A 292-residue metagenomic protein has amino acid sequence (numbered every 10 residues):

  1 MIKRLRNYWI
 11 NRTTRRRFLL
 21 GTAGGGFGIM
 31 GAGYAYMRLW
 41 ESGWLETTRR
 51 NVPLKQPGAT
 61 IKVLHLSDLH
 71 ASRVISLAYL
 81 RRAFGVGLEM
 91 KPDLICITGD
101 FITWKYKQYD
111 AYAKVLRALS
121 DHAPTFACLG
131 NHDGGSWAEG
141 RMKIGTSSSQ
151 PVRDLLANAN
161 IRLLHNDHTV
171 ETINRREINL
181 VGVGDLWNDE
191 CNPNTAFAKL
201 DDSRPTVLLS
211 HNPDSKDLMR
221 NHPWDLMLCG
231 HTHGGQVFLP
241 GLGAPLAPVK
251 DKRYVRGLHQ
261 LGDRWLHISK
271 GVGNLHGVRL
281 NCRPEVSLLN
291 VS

Functional and structural regions predicted by a protein language model:
K3-G26: N-terminal secretory signal peptides and thylakoid transit peptides that target proteins across membranes
G24, G28-A113: N-terminal active-site segment of His-dependent metallophosphoesterases
L54-V63, I161, T169-L180, Q260-W265: Beta-strand-turn-beta hairpins that frame and shape the catalytic cleft of phosphate-ester-processing enzymes
T60-H70, E177-D185, V207-S210, W265-G271: Active-site-proximal beta-strand elements of phosphoester/diester hydrolases
L66-S67, I95-G99, T125-N131, L164-N166 (+3 more regions): Active-site neighborhood of phospho(di)ester-bond hydrolases with catalytic His/Asp-centered motifs
A78-T172: Core catalytic region of metal-dependent phosphoesterases/phosphodiesterases, especially metallo-beta-lactamase-like
W137-I161, H165-H168, I173-S210, K216-D217 (+1 more regions): Binuclear metal-dependent hydrolase catalytic cores centered on His/Asp/Glu-rich metal-binding motifs
P213-S287: Conserved beta-sheet core of the metallophosphoesterase superfamily
